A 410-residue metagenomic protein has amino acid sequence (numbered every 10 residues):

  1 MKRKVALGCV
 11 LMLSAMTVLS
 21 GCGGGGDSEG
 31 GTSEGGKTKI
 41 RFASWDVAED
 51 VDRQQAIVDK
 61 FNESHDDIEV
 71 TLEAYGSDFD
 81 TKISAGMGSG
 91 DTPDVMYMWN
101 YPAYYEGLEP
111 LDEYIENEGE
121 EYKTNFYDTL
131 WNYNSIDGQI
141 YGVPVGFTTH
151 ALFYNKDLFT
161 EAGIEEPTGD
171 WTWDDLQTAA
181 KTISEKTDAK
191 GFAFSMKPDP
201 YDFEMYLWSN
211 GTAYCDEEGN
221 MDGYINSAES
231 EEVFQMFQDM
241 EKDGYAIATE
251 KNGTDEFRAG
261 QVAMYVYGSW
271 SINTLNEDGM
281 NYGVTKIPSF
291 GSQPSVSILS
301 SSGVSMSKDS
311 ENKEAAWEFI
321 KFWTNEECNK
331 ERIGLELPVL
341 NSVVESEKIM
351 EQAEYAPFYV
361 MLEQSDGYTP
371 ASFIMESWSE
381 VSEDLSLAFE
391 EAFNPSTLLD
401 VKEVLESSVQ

Functional and structural regions predicted by a protein language model:
M1-R41, E63, E406-Q410: Short, low-complexity disordered leader/linker segments with a strong preference for bacterial N-terminal type II
K60-F126, E161-G163, A263-M264, T274 (+1 more regions): Extracytoplasmic "Venus flytrap"/periplasmic binding protein-like
T71, S135, P338-N341, A356-Q410: C-terminal capping/gating helix-and-loop segments adjacent to ligand/active sites or protein-protein/ligand interfaces
A85, D94, E120-L158, P294-V296 (+1 more regions): A structural signal for short loop-to-beta-strand junctions that line the ligand-binding cleft of periplasmic/secreted
M98-T149, N281-T285, M350-E354: Hinge/lid segment of periplasmic solute-binding proteins
Q139-V145, H150, T160, D175-D222 (+1 more regions): Extracytoplasmic/periplasmic solute-binding protein
A180, G219-A248: Glycine-centered hinge/linker elements that transmit conformational signals in sensory and ligand-binding systems
S302-S377: Mature extracytoplasmic/periplasmic domains
